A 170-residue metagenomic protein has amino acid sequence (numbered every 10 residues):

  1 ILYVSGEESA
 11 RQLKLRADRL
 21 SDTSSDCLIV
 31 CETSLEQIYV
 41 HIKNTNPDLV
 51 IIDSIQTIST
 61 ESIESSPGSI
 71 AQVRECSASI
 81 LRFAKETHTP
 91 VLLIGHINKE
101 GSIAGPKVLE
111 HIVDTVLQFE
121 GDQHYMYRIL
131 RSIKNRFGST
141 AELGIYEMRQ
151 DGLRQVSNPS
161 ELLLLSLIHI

Functional and structural regions predicted by a protein language model:
I1-R82: Conserved inter-motif catalytic segment of the P-loop NTP-binding fold
L81-S166: Phosphate-binding/switch region of NTP-binding enzymes
I168-I170: Conserved small/polar residues in nucleotide/adenosyl-binding loops
